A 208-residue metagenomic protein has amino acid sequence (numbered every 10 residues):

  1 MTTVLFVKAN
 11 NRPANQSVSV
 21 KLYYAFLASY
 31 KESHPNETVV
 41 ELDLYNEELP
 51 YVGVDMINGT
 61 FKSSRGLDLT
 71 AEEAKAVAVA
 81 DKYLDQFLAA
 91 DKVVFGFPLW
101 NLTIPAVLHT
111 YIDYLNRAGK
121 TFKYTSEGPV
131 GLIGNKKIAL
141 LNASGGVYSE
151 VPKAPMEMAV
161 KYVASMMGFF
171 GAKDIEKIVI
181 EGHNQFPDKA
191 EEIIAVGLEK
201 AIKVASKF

Functional and structural regions predicted by a protein language model:
M1-F97, L102-A106, T110-D113, R117 (+1 more regions): N-terminal beta1-alpha1-beta2 submodule of the flavodoxin-like/Rossmannoid cofactor-binding fold
T2, P35, N135-K136, A172: A short helix->loop->beta-strand "cap" motif at the edges of active sites that frequently abuts
A9, A143, I180: Cofactor-binding loop segments of dinucleotide-utilizing enzymes, especially the Rossmann-like FAD- and NAD(P)+-binding
N11-A14, G146-V147, N184-Q185: Short histidine/acidic/glycine/proline-rich micro-motifs that form metal- and phosphate-coordinating active-site loops
L102-I104, V147-S149, F186: Short, well-ordered, mixed-charge alpha-helical segments that flank or form enzyme active sites
A118-G119, V160: Conserved catalytic-core segment of NTP-binding enzymes
Y124-F169: Short, glycine-/small-residue-rich phosphate/pyrophosphate-handling segment
E150-F208: Glycine-rich phosphate/pyrophosphate-binding loop and the adjoining helix
